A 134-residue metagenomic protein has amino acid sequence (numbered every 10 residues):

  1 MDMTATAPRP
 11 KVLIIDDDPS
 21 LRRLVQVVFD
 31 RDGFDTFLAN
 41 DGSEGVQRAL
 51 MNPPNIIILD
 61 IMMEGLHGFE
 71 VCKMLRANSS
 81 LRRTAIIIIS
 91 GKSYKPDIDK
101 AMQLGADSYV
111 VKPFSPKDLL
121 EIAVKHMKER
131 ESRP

Functional and structural regions predicted by a protein language model:
R22, M63-G65, R82, Y94 (+1 more regions): The feature encodes the CheY-like receiver
R23-R31: Charged docking surfaces used in two-component/phosphorelay signaling
G33-N40, R48: Short hydrophobic/Thr-rich beta-strand motif most characteristic of the beta2 strand and flanking loop of CheY-like
N52-I58: Active-site beta3 strand of CheY-like receiver
F114-V124: C-terminal output helix
